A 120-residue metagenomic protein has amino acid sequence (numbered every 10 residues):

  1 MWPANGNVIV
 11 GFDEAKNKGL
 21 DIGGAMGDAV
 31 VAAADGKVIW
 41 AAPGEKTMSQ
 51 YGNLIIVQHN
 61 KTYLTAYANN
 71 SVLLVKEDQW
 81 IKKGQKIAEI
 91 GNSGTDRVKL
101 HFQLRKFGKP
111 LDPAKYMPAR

Functional and structural regions predicted by a protein language model:
M1, G23, V30-A33, Y67-A68 (+4 more regions): Small beta-strand-rich domains/subdomains or short beta-sheet motifs embedded in larger alpha/beta proteins
M1-Y51, L111: Surface-exposed, glycine-biased beta-strand/turn segments
V10-D13, N53-T65: Short, basic/aromatic beta-hairpin or loop at an interaction surface
G11, A41, N70-L73, I90-S93 (+1 more regions): Residue-level recognition of beta-strand microenvironments
L20-G23, N53-H59, H101-Q103: Short, acidic/hydrophobic/Gly-rich beta-strand patch recurrent on exposed beta strands that often constitutes part
A25, A41, N60-G84: Short histidine-centered loop motifs in beta-beta connectors
Y51-N53, Y63, D96-L100: A short pocket-lining beta-strand/turn micro-motif at the edge of beta-sheets
Q79-R120: Conserved, short, structured surface segments that act as functional micro-motifs
